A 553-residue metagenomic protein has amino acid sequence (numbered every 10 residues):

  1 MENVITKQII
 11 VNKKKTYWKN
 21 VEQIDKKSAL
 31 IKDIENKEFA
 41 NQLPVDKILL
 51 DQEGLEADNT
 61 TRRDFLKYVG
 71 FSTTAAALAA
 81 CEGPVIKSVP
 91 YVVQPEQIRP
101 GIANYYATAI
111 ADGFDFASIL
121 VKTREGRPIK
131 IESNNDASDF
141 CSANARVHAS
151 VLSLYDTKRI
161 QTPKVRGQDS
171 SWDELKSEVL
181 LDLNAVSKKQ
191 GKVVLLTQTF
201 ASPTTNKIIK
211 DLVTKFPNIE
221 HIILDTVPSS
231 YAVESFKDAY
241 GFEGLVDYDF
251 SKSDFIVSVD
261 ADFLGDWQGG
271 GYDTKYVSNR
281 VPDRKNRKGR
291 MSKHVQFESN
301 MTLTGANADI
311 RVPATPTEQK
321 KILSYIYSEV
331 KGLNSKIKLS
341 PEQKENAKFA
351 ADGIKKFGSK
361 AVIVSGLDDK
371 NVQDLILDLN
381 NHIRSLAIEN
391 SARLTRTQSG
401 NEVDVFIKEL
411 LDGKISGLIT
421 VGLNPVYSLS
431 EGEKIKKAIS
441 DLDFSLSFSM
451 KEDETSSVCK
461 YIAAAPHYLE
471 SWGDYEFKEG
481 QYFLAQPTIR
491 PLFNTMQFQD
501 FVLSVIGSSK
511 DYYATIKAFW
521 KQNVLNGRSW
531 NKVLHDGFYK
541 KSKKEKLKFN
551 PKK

Functional and structural regions predicted by a protein language model:
M1-I337, P341-E342: N-terminal export/assembly segments and adjacent metallocofactor-ligating motifs of anaerobic energy-metabolism
I9-K15, D374-L377, N381, K540-K548 (+1 more regions): Intrinsic low-complexity, intrinsically disordered segments enriched in polar/basic residues
K27-S28, R62, C141, K192 (+7 more regions): A generic alpha-helix preference that emphasizes hydrophobic side chains
V186, L224-W530: Non-catalytic alpha/beta scaffold blocks inside enzyme catalytic domains
W520-K553: Long, low-complexity segments enriched in small/aliphatic residues
